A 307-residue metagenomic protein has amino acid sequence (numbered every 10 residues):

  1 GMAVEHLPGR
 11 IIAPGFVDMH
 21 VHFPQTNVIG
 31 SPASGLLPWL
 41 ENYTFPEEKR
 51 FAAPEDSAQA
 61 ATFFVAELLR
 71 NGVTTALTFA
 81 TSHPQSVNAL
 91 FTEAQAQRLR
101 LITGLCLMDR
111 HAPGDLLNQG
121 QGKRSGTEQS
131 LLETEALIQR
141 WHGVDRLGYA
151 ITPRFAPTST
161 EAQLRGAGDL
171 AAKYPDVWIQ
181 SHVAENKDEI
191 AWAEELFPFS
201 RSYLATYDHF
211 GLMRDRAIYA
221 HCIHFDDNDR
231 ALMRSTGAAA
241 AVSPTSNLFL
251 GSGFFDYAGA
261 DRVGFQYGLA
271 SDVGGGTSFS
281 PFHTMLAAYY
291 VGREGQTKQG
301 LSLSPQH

Functional and structural regions predicted by a protein language model:
G1-A13: Histidine-rich, glycine-flanked metal-binding segment
G9, H20, V28, G72 (+8 more regions): Divalent metal-coordination and catalytic microenvironments
R10, G30-R100, S130-V144: Alpha-helical scaffold segments that flank or form the walls of functional sites
G15-T26, W178-K187: Histidine-centered catalytic micro-motifs
A61-L68, A239, N247-F249, E294-H307: C-terminal helical cap
Q85, L90-C222: Metal-coordinating catalytic core of metallo-dependent amide/deamination hydrolases
E185-A217, C222-S235, L248-A258, V273 (+1 more regions): Catalytic core of soluble alpha/beta enzymes
H209-R216, A258-H307: His/Asp/Glu-enriched, well-ordered alpha-helical/loop segment that forms or immediately abuts the divalent-metal
